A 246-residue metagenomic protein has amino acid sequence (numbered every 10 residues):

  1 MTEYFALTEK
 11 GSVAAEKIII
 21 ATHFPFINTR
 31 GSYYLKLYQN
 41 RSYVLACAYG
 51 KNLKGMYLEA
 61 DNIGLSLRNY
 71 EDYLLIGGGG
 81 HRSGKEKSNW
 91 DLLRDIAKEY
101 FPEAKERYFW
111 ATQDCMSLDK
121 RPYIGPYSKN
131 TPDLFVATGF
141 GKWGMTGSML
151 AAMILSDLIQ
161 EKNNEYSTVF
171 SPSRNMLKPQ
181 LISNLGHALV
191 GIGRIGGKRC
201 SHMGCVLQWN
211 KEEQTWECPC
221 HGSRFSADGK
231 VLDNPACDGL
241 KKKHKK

Functional and structural regions predicted by a protein language model:
M1-Y70: Flavin-dependent oxidoreductases
Y4-A6, L74, L134, Q214-W216 (+1 more regions): Hydrophobic residues embedded in beta-strands of well-ordered beta-sheets
A14, S66, Y123, V206-Q208 (+1 more regions): Short, surface-exposed charged micro-motifs
I27-N28, S83, Q208: Short glycine-rich, flexible loops that bind phosphorylated cofactors or substrates
T29-G31, E86, D228-G229: Short glycine-/acidic-enriched loop or helix-start segments at secondary-structure transitions that form or flank
D61-N62, E71, K87-D95, E99-N184 (+1 more regions): C-terminal catalytic lobe of FAD-dependent flavoproteins
Y70-E71, L75-G80: Long, K/E/R/D-enriched contiguous segments that form extended
I195-K246: Rieske [2Fe-2S] iron-sulfur-binding domain
